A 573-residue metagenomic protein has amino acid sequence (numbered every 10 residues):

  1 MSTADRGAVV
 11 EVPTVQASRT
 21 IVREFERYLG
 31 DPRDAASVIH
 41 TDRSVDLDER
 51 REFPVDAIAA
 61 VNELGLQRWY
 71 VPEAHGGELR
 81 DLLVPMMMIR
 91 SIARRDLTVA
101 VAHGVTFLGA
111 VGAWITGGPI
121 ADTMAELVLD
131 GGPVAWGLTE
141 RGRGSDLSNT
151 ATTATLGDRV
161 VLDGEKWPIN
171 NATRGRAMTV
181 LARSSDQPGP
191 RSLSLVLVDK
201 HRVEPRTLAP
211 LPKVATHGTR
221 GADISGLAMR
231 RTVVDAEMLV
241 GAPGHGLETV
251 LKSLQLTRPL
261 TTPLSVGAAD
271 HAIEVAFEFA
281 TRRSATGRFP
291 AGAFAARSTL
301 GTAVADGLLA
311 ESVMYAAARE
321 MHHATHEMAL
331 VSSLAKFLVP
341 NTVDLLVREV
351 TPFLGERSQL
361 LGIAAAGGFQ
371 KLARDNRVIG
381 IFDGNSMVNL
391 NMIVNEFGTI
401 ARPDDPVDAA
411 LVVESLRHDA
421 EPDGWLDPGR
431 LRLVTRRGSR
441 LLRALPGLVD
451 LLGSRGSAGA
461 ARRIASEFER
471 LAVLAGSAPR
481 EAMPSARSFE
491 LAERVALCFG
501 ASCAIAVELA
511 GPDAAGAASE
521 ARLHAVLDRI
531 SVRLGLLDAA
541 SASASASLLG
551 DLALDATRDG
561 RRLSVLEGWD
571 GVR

Functional and structural regions predicted by a protein language model:
M1-G104, T123, L431-M483, A492-V495 (+4 more regions): Amphipathic, small/basic residue-rich leader segments at the start of a protein or domain
A100-P119, G144-L147, L156-R159, T281: N-terminal glycine-rich flavin-associated loop
D130-T139: A short, Trp-centered hydrophobic/proline-enriched beta-strand micro-motif
R159, E165-A209: A short core secondary-structure module
E204-V233: Flexible, small-/acidic-enriched active-site or ligand-binding loops
A228-T257, I273-A293, Y315, L451 (+1 more regions): A glycine-rich, basic-preceded beta-loop-alpha segment at the flavin cofactor/substrate interface of flavin-utilizing
F277-E278, A295-H322, P340, L509-A510: Loop-to-helix element that buttresses phosphate recognition and phosphoryl-transfer chemistry
E320-L411: Extended amphipathic alpha-helical segments with heptad-repeat/coiled-coil character used for oligomerization, fusion
